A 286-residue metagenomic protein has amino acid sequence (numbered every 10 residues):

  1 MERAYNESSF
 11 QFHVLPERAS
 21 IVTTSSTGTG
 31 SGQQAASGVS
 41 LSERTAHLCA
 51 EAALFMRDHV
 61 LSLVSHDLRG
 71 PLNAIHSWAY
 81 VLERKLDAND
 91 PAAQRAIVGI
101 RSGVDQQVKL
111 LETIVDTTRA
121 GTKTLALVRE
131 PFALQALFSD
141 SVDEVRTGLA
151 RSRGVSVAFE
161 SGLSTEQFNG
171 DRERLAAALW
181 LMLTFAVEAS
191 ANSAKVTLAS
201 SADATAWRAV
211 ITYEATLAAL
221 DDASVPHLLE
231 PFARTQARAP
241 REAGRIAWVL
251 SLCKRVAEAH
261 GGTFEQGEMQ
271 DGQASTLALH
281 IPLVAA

Functional and structural regions predicted by a protein language model:
E83-P91: Short acidic helix/loop segment immediately C-terminal to the autophosphorylated histidine in two-component histidine
S102-Q107: Short alpha-helical segment of the dimerization/phosphotransfer core of two-component systems
T122-L127, Q167-G170: Conserved micro-motifs of the catalytic ATP-binding
V128-F132, S156-E166: Conserved catalytic submotifs in the C-terminal HATPase_c
L220-A233: Short conserved segment of the HATPase_c
G261-M269: Glycine-rich ATP-binding loops of the HATPase_c
